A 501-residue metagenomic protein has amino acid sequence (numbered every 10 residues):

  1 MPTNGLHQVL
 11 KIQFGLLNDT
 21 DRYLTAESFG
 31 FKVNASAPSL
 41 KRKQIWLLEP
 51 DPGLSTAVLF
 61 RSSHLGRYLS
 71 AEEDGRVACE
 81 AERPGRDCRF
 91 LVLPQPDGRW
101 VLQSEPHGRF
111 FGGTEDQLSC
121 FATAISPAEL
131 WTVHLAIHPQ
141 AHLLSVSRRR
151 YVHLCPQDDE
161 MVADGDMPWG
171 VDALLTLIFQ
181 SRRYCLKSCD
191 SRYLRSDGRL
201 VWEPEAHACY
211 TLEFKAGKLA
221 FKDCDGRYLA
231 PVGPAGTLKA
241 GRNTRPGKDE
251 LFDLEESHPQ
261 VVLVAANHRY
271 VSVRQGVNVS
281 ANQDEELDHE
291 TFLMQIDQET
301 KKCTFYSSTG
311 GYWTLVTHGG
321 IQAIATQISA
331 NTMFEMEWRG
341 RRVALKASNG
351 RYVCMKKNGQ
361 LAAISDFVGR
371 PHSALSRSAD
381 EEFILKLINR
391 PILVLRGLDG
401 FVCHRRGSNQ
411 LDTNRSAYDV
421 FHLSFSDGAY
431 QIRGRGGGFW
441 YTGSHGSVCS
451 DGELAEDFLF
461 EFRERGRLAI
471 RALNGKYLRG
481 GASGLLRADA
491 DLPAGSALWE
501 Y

Functional and structural regions predicted by a protein language model:
M1-Y501: Lectin-like carbohydrate-binding module/patch detector with strong preference for beta-trefoil
